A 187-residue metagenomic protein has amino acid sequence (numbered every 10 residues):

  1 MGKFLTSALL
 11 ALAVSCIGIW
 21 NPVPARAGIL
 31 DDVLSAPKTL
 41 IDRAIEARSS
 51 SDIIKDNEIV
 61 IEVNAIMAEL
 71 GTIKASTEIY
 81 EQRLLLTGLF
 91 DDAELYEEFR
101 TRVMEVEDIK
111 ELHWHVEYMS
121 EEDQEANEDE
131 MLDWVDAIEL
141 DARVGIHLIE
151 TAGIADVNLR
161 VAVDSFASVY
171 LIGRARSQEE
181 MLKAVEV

Functional and structural regions predicted by a protein language model:
F4-A8, V14, G18-V187: N-terminal targeting leaders
